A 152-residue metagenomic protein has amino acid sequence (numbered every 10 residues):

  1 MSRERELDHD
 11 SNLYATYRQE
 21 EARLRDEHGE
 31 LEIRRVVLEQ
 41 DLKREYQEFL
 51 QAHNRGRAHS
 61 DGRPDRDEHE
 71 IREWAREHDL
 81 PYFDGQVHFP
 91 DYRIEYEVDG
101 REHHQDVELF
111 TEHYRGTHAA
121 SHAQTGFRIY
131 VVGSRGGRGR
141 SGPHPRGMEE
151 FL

Functional and structural regions predicted by a protein language model:
M1-L152: Electrostatic, structured charged patches in enzyme active sites and in nucleic-acid/phosphate-binding
